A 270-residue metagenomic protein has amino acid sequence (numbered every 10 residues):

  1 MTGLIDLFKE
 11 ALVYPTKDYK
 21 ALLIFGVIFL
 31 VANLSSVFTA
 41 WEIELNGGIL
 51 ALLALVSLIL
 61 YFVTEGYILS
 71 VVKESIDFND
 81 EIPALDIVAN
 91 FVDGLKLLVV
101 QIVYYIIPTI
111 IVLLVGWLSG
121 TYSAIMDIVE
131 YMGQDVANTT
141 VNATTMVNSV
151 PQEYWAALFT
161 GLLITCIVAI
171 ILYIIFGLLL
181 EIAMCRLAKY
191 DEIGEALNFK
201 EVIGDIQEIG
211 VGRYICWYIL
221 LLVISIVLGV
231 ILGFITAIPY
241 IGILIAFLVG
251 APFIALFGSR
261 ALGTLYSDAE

Functional and structural regions predicted by a protein language model:
T2-A32, L85-I110, F159, L178-V230 (+2 more regions): Interfacial aromatic "cap" segments that immediately flank transmembrane helices in multipass membrane proteins
K20-W41, I49-I76, K96-I174: Short, small/hydrophobic-residue-rich motifs at membrane-helix boundaries and re-entrant hairpins of integral membrane
N33-S35, T39-N46, A84, N90-D93 (+10 more regions): Functionally constrained cores in energy, signaling, and assembly domains
I43-L45, L113-L114, Y122, I224-S225 (+1 more regions): Juxtamembrane/interface motifs at transmembrane-helix termini
L45-I76, W155-A196, L232-E270: Selective recognition of hydrophobic, aromatic-rich stretches within alpha-helical transmembrane segments of polytopic
E74-F78, I203-G204: Alpha-helical polar/charged "hotspots" used for coordination or helix-helix interfaces
D77-L85: A cross-kingdom feature marking solvent-exposed beta-strand/loop segments within repeated, beta-rich binding/scaffold
